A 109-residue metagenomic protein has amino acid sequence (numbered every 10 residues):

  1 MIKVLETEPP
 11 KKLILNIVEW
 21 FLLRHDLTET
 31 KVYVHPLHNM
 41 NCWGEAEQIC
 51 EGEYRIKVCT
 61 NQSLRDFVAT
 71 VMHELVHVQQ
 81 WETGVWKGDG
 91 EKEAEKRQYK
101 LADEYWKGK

Functional and structural regions predicted by a protein language model:
M1-V4: Acidic/histidine-rich, surface-exposed loop or edge segments in extracytoplasmic proteins
T7-E29: Zn2+-dependent metallopeptidase catalytic core
P10, I14, V68, M72 (+1 more regions): Hydrophobic (often cysteine-bearing) scaffold residues that line and stabilize catalytic clefts of nucleotide/cofactor
L23-R24, T28, Y33-R55, L64-R65: Catalytic zinc-binding patch centered on the HExxH motif and its immediate surroundings that defines zinc-dependent
Y54-V71, V85-W86: Short pre-active-site segment immediately N-terminal to the catalytic Zn-binding motif
L75-E93: Catalytic Zn2+-binding segment of zinc metalloproteases
K87-K109: Post-HExxH zinc-binding segment in Zn-dependent metallohydrolases
